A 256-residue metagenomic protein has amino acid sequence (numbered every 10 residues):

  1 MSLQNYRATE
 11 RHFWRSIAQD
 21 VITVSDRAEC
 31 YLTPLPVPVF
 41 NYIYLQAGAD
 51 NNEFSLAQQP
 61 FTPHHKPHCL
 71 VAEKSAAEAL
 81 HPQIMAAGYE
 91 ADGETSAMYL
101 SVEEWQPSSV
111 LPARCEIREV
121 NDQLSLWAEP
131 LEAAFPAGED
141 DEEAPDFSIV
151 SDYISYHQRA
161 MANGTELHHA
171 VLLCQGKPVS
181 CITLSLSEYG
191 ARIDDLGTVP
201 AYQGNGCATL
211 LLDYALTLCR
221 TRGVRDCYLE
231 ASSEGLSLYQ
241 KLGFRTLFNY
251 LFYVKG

Functional and structural regions predicted by a protein language model:
M1-H65, A76-A77, H81: N-terminal charged segments
P36-N41, L186-I193, Q203: A conserved beta-turn-beta hairpin within the catalytic core of GNAT-like acetyltransferases that forms part
G48-S125, P136, Y253-K255: Acyl-donor-binding surface of acyltransferase catalytic domains
N51-Q58, D195-P200, G204-T217, T221 (+1 more regions): Conserved acetyl-CoA-binding loop-helix of GNAT-fold acetyltransferases
H64-H65, E132-P145: Helix-loop element at the rim of GNAT/NAT acetyltransferase active sites that forms part of the acceptor-substrate
H64-K74, C219-A231: Conserved GNAT acetyl-CoA-binding A-motif
A77-A91, T209, S233-N249: Conserved active-site alpha-helix within GNAT-family acetyltransferase domains
E142-V199: A conserved beta-strand-loop-helix scaffold within acyl/acetyltransferase catalytic domains
